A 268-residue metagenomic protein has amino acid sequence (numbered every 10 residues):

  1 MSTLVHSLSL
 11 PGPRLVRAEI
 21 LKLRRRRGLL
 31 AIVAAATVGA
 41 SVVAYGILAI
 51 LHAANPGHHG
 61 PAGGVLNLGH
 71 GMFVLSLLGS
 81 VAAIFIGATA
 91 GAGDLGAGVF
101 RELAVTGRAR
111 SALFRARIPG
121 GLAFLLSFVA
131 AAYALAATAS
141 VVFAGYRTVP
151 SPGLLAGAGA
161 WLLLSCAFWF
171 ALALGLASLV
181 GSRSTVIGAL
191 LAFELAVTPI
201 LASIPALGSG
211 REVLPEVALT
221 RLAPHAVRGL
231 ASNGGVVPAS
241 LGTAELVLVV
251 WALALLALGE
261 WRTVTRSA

Functional and structural regions predicted by a protein language model:
S2-S9, L29-A90, F114-R183, L191-A206 (+1 more regions): Secretory targeting signals
G12-R24: A short amphipathic helical element positioned immediately N-terminal to and/or at the very start of a transmembrane
K22, A92, L103-V105, A173 (+1 more regions): Helix-capping/transition residues at the boundaries of transmembrane alpha-helices and the short helical linkers
I84-T106, R110-S111, I118: Transmembrane helix boundary and interhelical loop/hinge segments in multi-pass membrane proteins
A206-S232: Short hydrophobic, aromatic-rich alpha-helical segments embedded in or entering the lipid bilayer of multi-pass
A218-L222, E245-A254: Small-residue-rich transmembrane alpha-helices that serve as helix-helix interface/gating elements in multipass
L258-A268: Membrane-interface capping segments at transmembrane-helix boundaries
